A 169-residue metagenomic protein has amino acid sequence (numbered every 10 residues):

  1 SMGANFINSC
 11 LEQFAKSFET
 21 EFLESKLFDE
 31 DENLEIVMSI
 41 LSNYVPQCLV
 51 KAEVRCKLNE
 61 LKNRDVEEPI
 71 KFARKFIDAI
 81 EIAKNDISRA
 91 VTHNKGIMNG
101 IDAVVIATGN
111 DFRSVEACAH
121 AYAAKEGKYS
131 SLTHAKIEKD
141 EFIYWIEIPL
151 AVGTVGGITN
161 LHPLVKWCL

Functional and structural regions predicted by a protein language model:
S1-F6: Catalytic cofactor-binding cores of redox enzymes
I7-L23, L27-L161: Glycine-rich anion/phosphate-binding loop at the beta-strand->alpha-helix junction
T159-L169: C-terminal hydrophobic structural anchor segments that stabilize assembly/packing rather than catalytic chemistry
